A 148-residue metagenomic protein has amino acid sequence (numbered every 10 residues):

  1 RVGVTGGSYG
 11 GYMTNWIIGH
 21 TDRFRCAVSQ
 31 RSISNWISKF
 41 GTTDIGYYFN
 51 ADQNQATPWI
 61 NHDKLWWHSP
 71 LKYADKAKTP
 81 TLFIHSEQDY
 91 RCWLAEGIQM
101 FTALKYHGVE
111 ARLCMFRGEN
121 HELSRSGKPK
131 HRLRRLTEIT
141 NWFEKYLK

Functional and structural regions predicted by a protein language model:
R1-K148: Active-site-proximal cap/loop segments of hydrolase catalytic domains
